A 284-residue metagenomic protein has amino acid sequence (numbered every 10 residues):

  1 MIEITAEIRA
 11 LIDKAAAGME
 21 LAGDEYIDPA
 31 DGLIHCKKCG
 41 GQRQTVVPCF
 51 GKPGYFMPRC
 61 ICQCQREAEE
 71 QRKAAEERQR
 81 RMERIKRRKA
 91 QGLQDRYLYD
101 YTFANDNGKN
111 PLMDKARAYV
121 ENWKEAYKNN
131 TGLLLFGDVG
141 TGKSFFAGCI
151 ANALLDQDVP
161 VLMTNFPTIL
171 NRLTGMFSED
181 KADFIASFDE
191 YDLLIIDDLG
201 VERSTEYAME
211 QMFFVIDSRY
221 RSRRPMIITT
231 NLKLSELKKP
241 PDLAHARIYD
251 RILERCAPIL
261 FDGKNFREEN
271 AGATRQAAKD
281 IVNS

Functional and structural regions predicted by a protein language model:
M1-N107, E269-S284: A short, basic N-terminal segment
L93-L133: Pre-Walker A (pre-P-loop) alpha-helix and adjacent loop at the N terminus of AAA/AAA+ ATPase modules, a conserved
P111-V120, K128, A151-Y191, R203-E210: Short glycine-rich substrate-engagement loop in P-loop NTPases that contacts/grips substrate
Y127-A147: Walker A/P-loop nucleotide-binding motif
G140, G200-V201: Catalytic acidic motif of RecA-like/P-loop NTPases
V159-P160, E190-L193, S222-I228: Loop/turn-to-beta-strand initiation segments
N171-R172, E202-S284: Replace "adjacent to P-loop NTPase cores in ATP/GTP-dependent enzymes" with "adjacent to NTP-binding cores
